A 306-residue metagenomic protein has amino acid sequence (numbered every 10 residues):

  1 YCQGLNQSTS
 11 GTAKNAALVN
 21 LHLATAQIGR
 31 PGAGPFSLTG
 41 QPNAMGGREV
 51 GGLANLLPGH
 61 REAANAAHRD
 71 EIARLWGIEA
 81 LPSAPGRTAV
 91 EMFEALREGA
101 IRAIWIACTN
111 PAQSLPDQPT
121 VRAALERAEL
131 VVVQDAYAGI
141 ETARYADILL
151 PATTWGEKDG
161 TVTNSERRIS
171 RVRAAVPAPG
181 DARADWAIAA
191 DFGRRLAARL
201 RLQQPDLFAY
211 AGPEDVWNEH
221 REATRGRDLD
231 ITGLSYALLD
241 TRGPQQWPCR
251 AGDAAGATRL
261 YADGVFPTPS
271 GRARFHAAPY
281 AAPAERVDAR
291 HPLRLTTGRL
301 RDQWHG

Functional and structural regions predicted by a protein language model:
Y1-M92, A255, F266, R272: A glycine-rich, hydrophobic/aromatic-adjacent loop/helix-cap motif
Y1-T9, R173-P179, R201-Q204: Short, solvent-exposed helix-loop connector elements
V19-L23, I140, A190: Active-site phosphate/pyrophosphate- and oxyanion-stabilizing loops and adjacent acidic/basic residues in soluble
H22-G32, T153, G193-L200: Structural signal for hydrophobic packing residues in well-ordered secondary-structure cores of soluble enzyme domains
G29-F36, L200-A211: Flexible, glycine/charged-enriched surface loops at secondary-structure junctions
V50, A66-D181, D215-G306: A cross-kingdom feature strongest in bacterial/archaeal respiratory oxidoreductases
W186-D206: Non-catalytic, well-ordered alpha-helical segments in soluble enzyme domains
